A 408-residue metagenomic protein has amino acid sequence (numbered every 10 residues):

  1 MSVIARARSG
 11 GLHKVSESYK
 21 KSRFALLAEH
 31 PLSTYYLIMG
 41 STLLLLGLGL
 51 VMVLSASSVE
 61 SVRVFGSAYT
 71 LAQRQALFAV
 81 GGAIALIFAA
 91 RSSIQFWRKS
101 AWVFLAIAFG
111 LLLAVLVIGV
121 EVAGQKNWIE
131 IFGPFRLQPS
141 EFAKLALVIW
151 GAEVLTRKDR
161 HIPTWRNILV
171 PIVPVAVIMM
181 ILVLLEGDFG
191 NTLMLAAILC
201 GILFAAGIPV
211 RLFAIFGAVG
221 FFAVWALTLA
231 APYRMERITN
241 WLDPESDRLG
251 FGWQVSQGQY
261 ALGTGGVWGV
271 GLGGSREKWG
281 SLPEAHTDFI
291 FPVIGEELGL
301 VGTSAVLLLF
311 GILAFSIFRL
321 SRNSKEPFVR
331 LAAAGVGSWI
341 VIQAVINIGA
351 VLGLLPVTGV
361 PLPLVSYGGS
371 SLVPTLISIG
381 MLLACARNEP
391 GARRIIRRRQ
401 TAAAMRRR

Functional and structural regions predicted by a protein language model:
M1-K20, F24-A25, N347-R408: A juxtamembrane structural motif centered on a specific transmembrane helix
L27-T42: N-terminal membrane topogenic signal
M39-S55, S61-Q254, P292-A350, I377-M381 (+1 more regions): Hydrophobic alpha-helical transmembrane segments of multi-pass inner membrane proteins, especially in bacterial systems
S57-S58, L262, G266, L352: Short, small-residue-rich loop/turn micro-motifs
N127-P134, G252, G280, L355-P363 (+1 more regions): Active-site-proximal inter-transmembrane loops
G133-A143, L185-G187, G266-G271, V360-L372: Glycine/serine-rich anion-binding loops at beta->alpha junctions that coordinate negatively charged ligand groups
D188-L193, V270-S275, A285-T287, S304 (+4 more regions): Transmembrane helix boundary and interhelical junction motifs in multipass membrane proteins
N240, P244-F291, L298-G302: TM-adjacent membrane-interface loops and short helices in multi-pass inner/ER membrane proteins
